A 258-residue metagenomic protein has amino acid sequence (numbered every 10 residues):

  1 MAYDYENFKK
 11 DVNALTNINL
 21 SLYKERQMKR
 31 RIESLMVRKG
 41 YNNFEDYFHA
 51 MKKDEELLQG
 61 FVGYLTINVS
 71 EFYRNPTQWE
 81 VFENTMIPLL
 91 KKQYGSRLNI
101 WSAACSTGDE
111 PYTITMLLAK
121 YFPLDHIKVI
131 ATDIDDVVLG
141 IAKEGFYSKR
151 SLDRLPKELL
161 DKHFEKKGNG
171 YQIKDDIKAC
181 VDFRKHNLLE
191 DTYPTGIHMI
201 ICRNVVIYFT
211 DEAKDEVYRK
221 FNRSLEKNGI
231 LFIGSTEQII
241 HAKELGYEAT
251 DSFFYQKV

Functional and structural regions predicted by a protein language model:
A2-L98, Y218, G234: Conserved AdoMet
F82, I200, L225: Residue-level signal for inorganic ion chemistry
G95-G108, K128-I130: Conserved class I S-adenosyl-L-methionine
T107-F122: Conserved SAM-binding loop of SAM-dependent methyltransferases across substrates and taxa, primarily the Class I
H126-I201, V205-A213, Q238-I240, V258: Extended basic-aromatic, gly/pro-enriched interface segments that bind polyanionic ligands
D215-K227: A short glycine-rich, Lys/Arg-flanked "PGG" loop and its adjoining helix->strand segment in the class I
N228-S235: Conserved beta-strand signature within the Rossmann-like core of class I S-adenosyl-L-methionine
T250-F254: Short hydrophobic/aromatic beta-strand or adjacent loop that forms the aromatic wall/cage of a ligand/substrate-binding
